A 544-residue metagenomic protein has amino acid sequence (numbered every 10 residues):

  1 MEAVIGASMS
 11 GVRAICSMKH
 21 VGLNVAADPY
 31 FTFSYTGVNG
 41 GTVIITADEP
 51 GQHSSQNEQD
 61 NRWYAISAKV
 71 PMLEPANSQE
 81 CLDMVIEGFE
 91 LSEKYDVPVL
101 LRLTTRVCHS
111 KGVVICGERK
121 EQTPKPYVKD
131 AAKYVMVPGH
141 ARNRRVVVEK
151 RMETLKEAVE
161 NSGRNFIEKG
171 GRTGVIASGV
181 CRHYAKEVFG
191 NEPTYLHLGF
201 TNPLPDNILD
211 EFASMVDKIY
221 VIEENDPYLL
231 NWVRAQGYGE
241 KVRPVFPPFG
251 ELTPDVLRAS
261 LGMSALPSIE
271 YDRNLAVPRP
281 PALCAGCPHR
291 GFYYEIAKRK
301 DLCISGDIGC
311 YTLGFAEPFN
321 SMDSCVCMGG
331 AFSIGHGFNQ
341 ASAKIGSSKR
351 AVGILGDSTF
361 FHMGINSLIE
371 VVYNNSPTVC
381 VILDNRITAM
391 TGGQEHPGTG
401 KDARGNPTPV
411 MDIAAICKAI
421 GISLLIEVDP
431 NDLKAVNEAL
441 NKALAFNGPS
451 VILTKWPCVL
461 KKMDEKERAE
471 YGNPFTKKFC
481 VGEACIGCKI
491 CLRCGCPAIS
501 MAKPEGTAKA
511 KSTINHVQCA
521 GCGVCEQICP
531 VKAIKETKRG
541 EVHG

Functional and structural regions predicted by a protein language model:
M1, S17-G22, T46-D48, E74-Q79 (+3 more regions): Active-site nucleophile and cofactor-binding loops and adjacent substrate-binding regions of central metabolic enzymes
M1-G37, G41, R62-W63, A316 (+1 more regions): Long, structured ligand/cofactor-binding scaffold of large enzymes
S10-L23, G40-T46, S347-H362, T378-V381: A short, small-residue-rich loop immediately preceding and capping a beta-strand
M18-V25, T46-Q52, S78, T105-V107 (+5 more regions): Acidic, glycine-rich active-site loops and adjacent beta-strand->loop/helix elements that engage anionic groups
E49-P98, T104, A131, G139 (+3 more regions): Conserved thiamine diphosphate
S54, F315-L453, K461-K466: Thiamine diphosphate
P75-L283, P288-G291, K300-D301, P430 (+4 more regions): Flexible, low-complexity linker and terminal segments
E270-F332, A341: Active-site diphosphate/adenylate-binding microenvironment
